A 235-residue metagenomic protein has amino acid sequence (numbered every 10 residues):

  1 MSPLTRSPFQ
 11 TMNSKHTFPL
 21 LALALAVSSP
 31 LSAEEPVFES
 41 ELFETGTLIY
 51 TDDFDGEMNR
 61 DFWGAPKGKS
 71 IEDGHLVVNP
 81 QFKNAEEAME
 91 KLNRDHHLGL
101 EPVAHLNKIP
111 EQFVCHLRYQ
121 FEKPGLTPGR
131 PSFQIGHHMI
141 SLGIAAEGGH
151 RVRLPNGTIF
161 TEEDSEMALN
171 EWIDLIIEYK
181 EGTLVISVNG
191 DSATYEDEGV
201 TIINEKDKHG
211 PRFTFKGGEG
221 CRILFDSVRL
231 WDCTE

Functional and structural regions predicted by a protein language model:
E34-P66: Extracellular carbohydrate-recognition regions
E39-S40, E101-N107, T161-M167, T214-F215: Beta-strand-rich interaction surfaces with strong enrichment in secreted/lumenal proteins
F54, D226-L230: Extracellular beta-strand elements of beta-rich domains used for carbohydrate recognition/degradation or cell-matrix
F54, L117, E171-I186: Short tryptophan-centered beta-strand motifs in secreted/extracellular beta-sheet-rich domains of glycan-recognition
M58-A88: Extracellular glycan-recognition surfaces and repeat-rich motifs
F82-R151: Secretory/extracellular carbohydrate-interaction modules and structurally similar beta-sandwich "look-alikes"
L154-I176: Short, aromatic/His-centered strand-loop micro-motif at the edge of beta-sheets
D197-D226: Flexible glycan-contacting loops in extracellular carbohydrate-active proteins
